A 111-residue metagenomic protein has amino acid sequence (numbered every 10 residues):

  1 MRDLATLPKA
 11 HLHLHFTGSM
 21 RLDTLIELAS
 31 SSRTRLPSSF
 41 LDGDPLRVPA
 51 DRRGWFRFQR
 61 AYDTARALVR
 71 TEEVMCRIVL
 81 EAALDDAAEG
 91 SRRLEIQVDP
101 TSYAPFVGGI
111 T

Functional and structural regions predicted by a protein language model:
M1-T111: Metal-cofactor-binding active-site regions of metalloenzymes
